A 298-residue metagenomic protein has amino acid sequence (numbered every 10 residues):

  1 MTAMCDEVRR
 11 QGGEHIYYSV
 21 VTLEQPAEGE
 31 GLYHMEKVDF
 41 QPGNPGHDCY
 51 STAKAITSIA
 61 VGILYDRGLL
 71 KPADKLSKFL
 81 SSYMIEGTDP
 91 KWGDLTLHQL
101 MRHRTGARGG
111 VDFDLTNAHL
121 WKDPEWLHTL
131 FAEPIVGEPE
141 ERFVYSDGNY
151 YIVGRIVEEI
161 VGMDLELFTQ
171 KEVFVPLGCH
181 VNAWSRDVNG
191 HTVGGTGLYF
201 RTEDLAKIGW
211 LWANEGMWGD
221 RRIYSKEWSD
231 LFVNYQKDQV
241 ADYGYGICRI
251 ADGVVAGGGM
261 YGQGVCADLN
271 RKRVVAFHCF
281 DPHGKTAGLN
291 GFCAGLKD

Functional and structural regions predicted by a protein language model:
T2-P42, V265-D268, K272-A276: A short, well-structured edge-of-sheet supersecondary motif
C5-R9, G62, S77, H98-M101 (+8 more regions): Non-transmembrane alpha-helical segments in soluble domains of secreted/periplasmic/extracellular proteins
G43-N44, D112-T196: Catalytic-site signature segments of enzymes, centered on catalytic residues
D48-A73, L100, V153-V157, I208: Active-site SXXK
R67-A107, I160-T196, F200: Active-site helix/loop module of the DD-peptidase/beta-lactamase fold, centered on the serine-lysine SxxK catalytic
I152, I156, G194-M217, Q263-F280: Active-site-proximal alpha-helical segments within enzyme catalytic domains
K226-C279, G284: Active-site Gly/Thr loop motif
T286-D298: Short, gly/Ser/Thr-rich active-site loops of penicillin-recognizing serine hydrolases
